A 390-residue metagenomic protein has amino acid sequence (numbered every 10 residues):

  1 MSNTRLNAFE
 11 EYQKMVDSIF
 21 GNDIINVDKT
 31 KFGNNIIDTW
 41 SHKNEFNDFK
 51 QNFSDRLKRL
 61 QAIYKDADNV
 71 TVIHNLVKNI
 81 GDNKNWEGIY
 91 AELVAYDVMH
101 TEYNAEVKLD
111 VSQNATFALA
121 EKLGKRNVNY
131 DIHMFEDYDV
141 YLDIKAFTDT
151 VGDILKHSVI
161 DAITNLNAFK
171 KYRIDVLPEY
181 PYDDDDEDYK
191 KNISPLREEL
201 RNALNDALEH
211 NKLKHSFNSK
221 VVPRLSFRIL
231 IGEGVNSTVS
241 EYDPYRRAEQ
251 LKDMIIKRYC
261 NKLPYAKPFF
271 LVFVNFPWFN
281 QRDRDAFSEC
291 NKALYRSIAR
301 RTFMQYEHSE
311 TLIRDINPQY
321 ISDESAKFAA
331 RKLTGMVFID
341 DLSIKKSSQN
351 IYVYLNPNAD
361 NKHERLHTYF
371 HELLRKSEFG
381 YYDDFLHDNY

Functional and structural regions predicted by a protein language model:
M1-A67, N79, I89-D97, T101-E102 (+1 more regions): Nuclease-adjacent, charged terminal/linker segments that flank catalytic cores
H42-T71, D97, T101, F147-K332: Metal-dependent nuclease catalytic core centered on acidic motifs
N69-K84: A short, surface-exposed helix-loop junction/capping segment
E87-Y90, D110-L123, Y245-I255: Short linear interaction motifs
M99, I132-M134, D139-A146, V235: Conserved catalytic cores of phosphodiester-cleaving nucleases, focusing on short active-site segments
T101-E136: A short acidic/basic microdomain associated with nuclease active sites
S112-N114, D137, K145-F147, F276: An acidic- and aromatic-residue-enriched active-site/binding cleft used to recognize and process polar
N129, D139, P268: Extracellular structured ligand-interaction cores
